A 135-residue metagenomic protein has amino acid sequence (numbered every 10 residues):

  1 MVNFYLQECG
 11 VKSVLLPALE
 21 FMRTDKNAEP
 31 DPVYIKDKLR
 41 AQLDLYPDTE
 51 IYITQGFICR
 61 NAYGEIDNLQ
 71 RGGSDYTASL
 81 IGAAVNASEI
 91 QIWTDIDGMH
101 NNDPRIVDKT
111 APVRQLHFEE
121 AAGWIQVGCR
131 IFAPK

Functional and structural regions predicted by a protein language model:
M1-K135: Nucleotide/pyrophosphate-binding catalytic subdomain
